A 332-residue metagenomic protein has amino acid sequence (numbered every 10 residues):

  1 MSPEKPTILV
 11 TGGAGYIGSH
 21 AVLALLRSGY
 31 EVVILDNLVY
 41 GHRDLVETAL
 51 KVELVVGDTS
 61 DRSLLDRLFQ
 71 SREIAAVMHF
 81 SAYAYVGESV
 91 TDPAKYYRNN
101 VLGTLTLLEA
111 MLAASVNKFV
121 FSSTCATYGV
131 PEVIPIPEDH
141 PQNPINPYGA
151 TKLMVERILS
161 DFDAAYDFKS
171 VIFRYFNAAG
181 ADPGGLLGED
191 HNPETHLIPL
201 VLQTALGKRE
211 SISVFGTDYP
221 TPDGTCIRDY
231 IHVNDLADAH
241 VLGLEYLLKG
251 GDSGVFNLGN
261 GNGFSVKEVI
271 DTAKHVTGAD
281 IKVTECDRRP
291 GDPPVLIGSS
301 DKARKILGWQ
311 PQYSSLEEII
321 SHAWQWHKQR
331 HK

Functional and structural regions predicted by a protein language model:
M1-A181: N-terminal Rossmann-like NAD(P)+-binding domain of SDR-like oxidoreductases, especially those catalyzing
T11, R98-V101, H191-T195, D229-V233 (+2 more regions): Short, solvent-exposed loop/helix junctions and linker helices that flank or host conserved functional motifs
R43, F176-L197, G207-R228: Short, flexible, glycine-rich and Lys/Arg-enriched loop motifs at helix boundaries that contact anionic partners
V133, P144-T151, D190, E194-I198 (+1 more regions): The catalytic Tyr-centered alpha-helix of NAD(P)H-dependent dehydrogenases
L200-K332: C-terminal substrate-binding subdomain of Rossmann-fold SDR/epimerase-dehydratase oxidoreductases
